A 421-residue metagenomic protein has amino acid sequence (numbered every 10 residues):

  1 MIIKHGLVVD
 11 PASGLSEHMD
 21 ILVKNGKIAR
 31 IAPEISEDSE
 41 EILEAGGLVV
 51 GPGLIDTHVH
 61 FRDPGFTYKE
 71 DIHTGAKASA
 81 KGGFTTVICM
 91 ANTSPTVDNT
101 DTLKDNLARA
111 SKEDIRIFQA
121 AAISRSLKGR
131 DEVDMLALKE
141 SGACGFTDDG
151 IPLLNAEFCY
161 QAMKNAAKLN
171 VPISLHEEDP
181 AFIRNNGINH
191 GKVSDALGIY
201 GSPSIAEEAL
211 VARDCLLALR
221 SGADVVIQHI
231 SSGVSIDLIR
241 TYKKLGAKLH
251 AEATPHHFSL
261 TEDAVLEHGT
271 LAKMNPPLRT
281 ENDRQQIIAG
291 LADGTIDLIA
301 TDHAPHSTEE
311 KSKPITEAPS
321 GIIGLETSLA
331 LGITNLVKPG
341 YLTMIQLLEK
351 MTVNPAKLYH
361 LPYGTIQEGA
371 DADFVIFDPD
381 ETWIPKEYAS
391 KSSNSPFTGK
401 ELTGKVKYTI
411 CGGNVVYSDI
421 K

Functional and structural regions predicted by a protein language model:
M1-E37: N-terminal metal-binding scaffold of metallo-dependent hydrolase/deaminase domains
G6, I21, G26, G47 (+15 more regions): Divalent metal-coordination and catalytic microenvironments
E34-V50: Active-site metal-binding motif and surrounding structural segment of the metallo-beta-lactamase
L48-A110: Metal-associated gating/positioning segment near the N- to mid-region
A108-I123: A glycine-rich helix N-cap at a beta->alpha junction
R130-I299: Histidine/acidic residue-rich metal-binding segments in metalloenzymes
A196-D224, L271, A292-D293, D297-I299 (+1 more regions): His/Asp/Glu-enriched, well-ordered alpha-helical/loop segment that forms or immediately abuts the divalent-metal
P314-E317, D371-K421: C-terminal cap of metal-dependent C-N hydrolases
